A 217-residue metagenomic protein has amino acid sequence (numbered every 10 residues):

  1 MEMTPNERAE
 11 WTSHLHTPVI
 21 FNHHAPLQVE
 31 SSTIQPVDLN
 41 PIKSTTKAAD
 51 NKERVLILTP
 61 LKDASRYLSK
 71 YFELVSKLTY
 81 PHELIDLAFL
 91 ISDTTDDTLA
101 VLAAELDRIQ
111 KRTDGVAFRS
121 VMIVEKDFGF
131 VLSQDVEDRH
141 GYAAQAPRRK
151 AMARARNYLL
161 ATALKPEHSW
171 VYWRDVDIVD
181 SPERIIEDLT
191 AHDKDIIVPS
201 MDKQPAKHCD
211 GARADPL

Functional and structural regions predicted by a protein language model:
M1-K77: N-proximal low-complexity "stem/linker" segments adjacent to membrane-targeting elements
D50, E73-L84, T94, A104-R112: Short, acidic, metal-binding catalytic loop of nucleotide-sugar glycosyltransferases
R54-V55, L78-F89, D96, D114 (+1 more regions): Short loop->beta transition adjacent to catalytic acidic/histidine clusters or analogous donor-positioning motifs
T59-A64, E105, V171-Y172, I186-E187: Mobile, glycine-rich extracellular loop/lid and propeptide segments that shape or gate substrate/ligand access
S69-Y71, E105-L106, A153-A161, I178-V179 (+1 more regions): Catalytic phosphate/metal-binding cores of nucleic-acid and nucleotide-processing enzymes, i.e., regions that mediate
D97-H168: Active-site-proximal specificity loops/subdomain of glycosyltransferases
L160, I178-L217: Conserved catalytic core of nucleotide-sugar-dependent glycosyltransferases
W170-V179: The conserved acidic donor/metal-binding loop of glycosyltransferases
